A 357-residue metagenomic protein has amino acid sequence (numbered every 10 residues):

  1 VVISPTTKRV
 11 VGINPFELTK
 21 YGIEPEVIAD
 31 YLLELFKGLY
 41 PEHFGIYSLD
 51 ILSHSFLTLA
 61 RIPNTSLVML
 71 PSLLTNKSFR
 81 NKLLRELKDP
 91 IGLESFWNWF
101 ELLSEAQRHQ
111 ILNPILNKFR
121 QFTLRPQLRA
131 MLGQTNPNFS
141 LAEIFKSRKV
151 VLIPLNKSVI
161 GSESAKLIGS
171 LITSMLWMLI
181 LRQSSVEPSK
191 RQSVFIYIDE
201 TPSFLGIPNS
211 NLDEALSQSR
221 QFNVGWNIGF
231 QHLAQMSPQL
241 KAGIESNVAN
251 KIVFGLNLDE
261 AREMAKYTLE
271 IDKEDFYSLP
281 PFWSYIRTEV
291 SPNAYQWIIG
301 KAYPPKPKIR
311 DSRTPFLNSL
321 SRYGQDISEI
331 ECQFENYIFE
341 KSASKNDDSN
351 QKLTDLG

Functional and structural regions predicted by a protein language model:
V1-V224, Q239-L240, S278-P280, S284-A294 (+1 more regions): P-loop NTPase motor domains
P5-T7, T201, Q231-L233, L256-L258: Short, ordered loop/turn segments at secondary-structure junctions
H43-Y47, D213-L216, A234-G357: P-loop NTPase motor core of the ASCE superfamily
V224, G229-Q235: Conserved H-loop
